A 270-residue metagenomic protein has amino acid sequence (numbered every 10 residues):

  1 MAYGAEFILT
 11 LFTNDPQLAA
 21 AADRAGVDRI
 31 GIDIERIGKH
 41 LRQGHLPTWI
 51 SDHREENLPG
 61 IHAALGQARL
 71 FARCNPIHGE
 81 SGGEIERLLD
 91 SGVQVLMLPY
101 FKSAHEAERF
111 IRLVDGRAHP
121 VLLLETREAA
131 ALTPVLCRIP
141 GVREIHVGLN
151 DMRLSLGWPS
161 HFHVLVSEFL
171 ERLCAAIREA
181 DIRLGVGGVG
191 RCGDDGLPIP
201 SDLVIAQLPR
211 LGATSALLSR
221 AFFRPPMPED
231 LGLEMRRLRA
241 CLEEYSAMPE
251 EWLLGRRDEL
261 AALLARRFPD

Functional and structural regions predicted by a protein language model:
M1-A68, I77, L263-D270: Conserved N-terminal beta1-alpha1 strand-loop-helix module at the mouth
M1-Y3, D23, L58-G66, L89 (+2 more regions): Surface-exposed amphipathic alpha-helices with a cationic face
A2-L18, A68-E80, V121-A131, G188-L203: Active-site mouth loops of central-metabolism enzymes
T10, R29-G31, M97, H146 (+1 more regions): Conserved beta-strand positions in the central sheet of alpha/beta enzyme cores
G38-I61, H78-G82, Y100-H119, A129-P134 (+2 more regions): Active-site-adjacent beta->alpha loops and helix N-cap segments on the catalytic face of soluble alpha/beta enzymes
G66-P99: Glycine/small-residue-rich loop that forms an oxyanion/phosphate-binding "nest" at active or ligand-binding sites
H119-L231, L238-Y245: Catalytic alpha/beta core domains of metabolic enzymes, predominantly
E234-D270: Extended, intrinsically disordered, low-complexity segments
